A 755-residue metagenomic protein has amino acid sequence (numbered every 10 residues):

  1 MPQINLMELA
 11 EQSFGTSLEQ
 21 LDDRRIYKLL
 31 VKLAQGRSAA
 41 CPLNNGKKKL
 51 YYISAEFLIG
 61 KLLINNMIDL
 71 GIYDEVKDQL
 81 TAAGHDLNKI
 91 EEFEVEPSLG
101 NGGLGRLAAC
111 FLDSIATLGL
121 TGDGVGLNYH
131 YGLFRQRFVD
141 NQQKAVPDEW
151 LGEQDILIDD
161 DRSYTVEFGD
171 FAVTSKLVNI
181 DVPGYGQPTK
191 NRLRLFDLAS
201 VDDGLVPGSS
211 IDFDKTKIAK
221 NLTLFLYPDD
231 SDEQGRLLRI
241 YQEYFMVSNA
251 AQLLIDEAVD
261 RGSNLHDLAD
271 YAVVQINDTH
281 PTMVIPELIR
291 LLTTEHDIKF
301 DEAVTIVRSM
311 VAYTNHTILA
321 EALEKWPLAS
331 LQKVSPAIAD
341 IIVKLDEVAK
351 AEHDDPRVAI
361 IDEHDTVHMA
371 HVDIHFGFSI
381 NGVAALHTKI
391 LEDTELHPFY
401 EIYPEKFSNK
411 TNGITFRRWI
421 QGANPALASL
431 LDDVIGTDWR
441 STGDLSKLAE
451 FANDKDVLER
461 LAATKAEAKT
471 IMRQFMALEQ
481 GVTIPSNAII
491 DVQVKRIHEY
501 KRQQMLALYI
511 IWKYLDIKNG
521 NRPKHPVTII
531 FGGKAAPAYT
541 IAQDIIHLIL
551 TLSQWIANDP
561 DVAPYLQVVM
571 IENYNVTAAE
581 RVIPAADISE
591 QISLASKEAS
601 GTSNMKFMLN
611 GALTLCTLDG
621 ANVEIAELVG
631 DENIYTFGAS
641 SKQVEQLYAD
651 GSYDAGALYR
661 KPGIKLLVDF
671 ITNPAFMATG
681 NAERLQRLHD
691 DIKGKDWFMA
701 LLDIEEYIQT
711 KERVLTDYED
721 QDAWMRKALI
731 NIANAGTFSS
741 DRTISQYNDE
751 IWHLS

Functional and structural regions predicted by a protein language model:
M1-S755: A conserved ligand/cofactor-binding region detector
